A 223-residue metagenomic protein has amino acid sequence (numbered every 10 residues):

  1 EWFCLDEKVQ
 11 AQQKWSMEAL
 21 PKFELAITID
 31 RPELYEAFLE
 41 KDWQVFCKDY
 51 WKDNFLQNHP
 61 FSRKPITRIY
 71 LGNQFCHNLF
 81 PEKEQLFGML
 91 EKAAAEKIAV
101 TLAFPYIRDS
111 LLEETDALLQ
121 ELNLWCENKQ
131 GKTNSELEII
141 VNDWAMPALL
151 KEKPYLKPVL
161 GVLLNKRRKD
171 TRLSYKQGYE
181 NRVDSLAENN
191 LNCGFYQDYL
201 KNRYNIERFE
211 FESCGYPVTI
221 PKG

Functional and structural regions predicted by a protein language model:
E1-M89, A95-G223: Active-site pocket-lining/capping segments in soluble small-molecule metabolic enzymes
